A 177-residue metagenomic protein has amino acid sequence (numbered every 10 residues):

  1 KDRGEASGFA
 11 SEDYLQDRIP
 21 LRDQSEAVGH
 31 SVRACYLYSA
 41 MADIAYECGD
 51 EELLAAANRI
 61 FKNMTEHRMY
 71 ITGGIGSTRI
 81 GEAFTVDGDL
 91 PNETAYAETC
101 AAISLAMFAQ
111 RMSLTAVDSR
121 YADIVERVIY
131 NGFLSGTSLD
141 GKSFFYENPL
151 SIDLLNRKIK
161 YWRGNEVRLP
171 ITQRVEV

Functional and structural regions predicted by a protein language model:
K1-V177: Glycan-recognition and catalytic cores of secretory/periplasmic carbohydrate-active enzymes
